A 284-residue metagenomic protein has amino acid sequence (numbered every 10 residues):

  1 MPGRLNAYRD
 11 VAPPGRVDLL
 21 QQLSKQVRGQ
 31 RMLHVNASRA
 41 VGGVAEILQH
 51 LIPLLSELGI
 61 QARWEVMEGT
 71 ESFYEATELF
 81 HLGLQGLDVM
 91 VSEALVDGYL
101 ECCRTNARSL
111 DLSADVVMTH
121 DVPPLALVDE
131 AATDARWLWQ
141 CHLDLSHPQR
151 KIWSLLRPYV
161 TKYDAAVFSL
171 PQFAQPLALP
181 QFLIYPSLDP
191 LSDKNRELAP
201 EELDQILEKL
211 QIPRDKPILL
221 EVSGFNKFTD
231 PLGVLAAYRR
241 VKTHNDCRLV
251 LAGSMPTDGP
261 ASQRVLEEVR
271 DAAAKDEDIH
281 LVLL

Functional and structural regions predicted by a protein language model:
M1-R31, Q49-S113, Q175, I184-P190: A conserved catalytic-core segment of Leloir-type glycosyltransferases
L33, L207-T229, L235, L249-V250: Conserved donor-binding/catalytic core segment of Leloir-type glycosyltransferases
L33-R39, N106-P123, L138: Short N-terminal targeting/anchoring amphipathic segment
S38, P213, V222-N226, V241 (+1 more regions): Short donor-sugar binding/catalytic loops of nucleotide-sugar-dependent glycosyltransferases, especially enzymes
V116-M118, D129-H147, D164-V167, Q181-P186: Active-site proximal beta-strand in glycosyltransferases
S146, R157-D215: Donor nucleotide-sugar binding/catalytic pocket of nucleotide-sugar-dependent glycosyltransferases
D230-D246, A272: Short hydrophobic signal-anchor/transmembrane segments that target glycosyltransferases and glycosylation machinery
L251-L284: Nucleotide-activated donor-binding/catalytic signature segment of Leloir-type glycosyltransferases, i.e., the conserved
